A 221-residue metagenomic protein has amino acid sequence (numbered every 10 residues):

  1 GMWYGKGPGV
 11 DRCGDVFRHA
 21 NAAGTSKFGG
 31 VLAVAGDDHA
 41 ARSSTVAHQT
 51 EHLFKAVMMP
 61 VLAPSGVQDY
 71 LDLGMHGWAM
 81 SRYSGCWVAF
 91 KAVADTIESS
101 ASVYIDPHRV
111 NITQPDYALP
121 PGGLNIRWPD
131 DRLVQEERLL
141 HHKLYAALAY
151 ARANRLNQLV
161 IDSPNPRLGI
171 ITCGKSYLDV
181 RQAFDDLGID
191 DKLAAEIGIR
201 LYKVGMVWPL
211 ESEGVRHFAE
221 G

Functional and structural regions predicted by a protein language model:
G1-R82, V93: Thiamine diphosphate
P64-G221: Flexible, low-complexity linker and terminal segments
